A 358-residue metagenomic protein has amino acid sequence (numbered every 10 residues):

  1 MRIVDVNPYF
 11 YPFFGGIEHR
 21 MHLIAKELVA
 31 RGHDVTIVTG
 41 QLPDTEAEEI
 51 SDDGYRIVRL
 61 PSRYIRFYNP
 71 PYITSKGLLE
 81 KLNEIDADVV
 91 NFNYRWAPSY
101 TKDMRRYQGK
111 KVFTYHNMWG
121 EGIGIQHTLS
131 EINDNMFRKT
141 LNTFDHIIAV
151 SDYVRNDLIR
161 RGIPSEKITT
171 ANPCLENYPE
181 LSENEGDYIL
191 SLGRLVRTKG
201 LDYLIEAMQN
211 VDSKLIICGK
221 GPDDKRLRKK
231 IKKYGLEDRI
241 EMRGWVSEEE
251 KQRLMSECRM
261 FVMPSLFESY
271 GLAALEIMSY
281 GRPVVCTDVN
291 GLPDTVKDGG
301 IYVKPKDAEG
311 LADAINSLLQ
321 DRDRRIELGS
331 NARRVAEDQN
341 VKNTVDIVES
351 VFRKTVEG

Functional and structural regions predicted by a protein language model:
V4, L181-D212, I216: Conserved donor-binding/catalytic core segment of Leloir-type glycosyltransferases
T45, V89-G120: An aromatic- and histidine-rich active-site surface loop
I73, K110, W119-T143, N177: Nucleotide-sugar donor phosphate/pyrophosphate-binding loop at the beta->alpha transition of glycosyltransferases
D134-E180: Donor nucleotide-sugar binding/catalytic pocket of nucleotide-sugar-dependent glycosyltransferases
L266: Aromatic "clamp/platform" in nucleotide-sugar-dependent glycosyltransferases that forms part of the donor/acceptor
P283-C286: Short hydrophobic beta-strand element within catalytic cores of glycosyltransferases and related nucleotide-activated
I301-A308, S317-R322: Conserved acidic donor-binding segment of nucleotide-sugar-dependent glycosyltransferases
S317, R324-D338, S350: A short, well-ordered alpha-helix in the C-terminal region of glycosyltransferases
